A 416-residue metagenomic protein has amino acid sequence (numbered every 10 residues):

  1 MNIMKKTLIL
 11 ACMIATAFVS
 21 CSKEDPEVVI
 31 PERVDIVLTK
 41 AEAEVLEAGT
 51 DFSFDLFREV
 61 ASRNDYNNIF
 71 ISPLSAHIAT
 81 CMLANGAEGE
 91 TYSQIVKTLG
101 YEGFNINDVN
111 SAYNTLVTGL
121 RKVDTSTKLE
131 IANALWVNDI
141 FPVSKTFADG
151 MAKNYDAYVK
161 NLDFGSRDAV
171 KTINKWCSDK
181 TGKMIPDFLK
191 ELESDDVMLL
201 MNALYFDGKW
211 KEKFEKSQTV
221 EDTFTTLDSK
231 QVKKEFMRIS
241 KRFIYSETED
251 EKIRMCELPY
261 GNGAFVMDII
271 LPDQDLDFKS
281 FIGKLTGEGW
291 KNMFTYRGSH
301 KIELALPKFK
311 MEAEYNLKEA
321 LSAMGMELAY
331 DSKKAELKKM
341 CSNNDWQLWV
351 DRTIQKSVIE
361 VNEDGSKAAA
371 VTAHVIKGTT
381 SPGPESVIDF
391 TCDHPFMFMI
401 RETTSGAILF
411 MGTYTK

Functional and structural regions predicted by a protein language model:
I3, L8-C12, C21-F164, Y414: Detector for small/aliphatic-rich hydrophobic stretches
P73-A87, M198, F398-T403, I408: Extended, hydrophobic/aromatic-rich amphipathic alpha-helical segments that build helical scaffolds
I95-L99, F214-E221, K279-G287: Short Gly/aromatic-enriched secondary-structure transition segments
V109-D273, T295-P382: Non-catalytic, conformational "gating/processing" segments within enzyme and secreted inhibitor domains
P272-G298: Internal alpha/beta scaffold segment
T380-T391: Short, basic/aromatic recognition patches
F390-K416: C-terminal or internal capping secondary-structure element at the end of a domain, subdomain, or sheet
